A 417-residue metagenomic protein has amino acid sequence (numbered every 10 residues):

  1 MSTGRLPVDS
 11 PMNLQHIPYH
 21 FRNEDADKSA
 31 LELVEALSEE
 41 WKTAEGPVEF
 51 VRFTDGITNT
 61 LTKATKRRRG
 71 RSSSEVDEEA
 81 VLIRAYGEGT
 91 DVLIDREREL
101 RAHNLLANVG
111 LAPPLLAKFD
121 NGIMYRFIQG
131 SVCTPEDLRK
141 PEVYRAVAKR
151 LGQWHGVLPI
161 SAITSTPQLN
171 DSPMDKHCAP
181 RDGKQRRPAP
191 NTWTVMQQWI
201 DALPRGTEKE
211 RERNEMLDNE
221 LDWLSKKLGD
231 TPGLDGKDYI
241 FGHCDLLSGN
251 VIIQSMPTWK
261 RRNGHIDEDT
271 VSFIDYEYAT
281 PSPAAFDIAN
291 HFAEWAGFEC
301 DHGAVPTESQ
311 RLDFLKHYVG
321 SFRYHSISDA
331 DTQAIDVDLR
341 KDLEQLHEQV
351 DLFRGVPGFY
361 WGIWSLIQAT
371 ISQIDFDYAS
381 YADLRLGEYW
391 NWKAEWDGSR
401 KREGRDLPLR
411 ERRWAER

Functional and structural regions predicted by a protein language model:
M1-H20, P167-Q185, R261-R262, D329-L339 (+1 more regions): Intrinsically disordered, low-complexity cytosolic loops and termini enriched in serine/threonine/proline
M1-R52, E210-D218: Juxta-kinase regulatory segment immediately upstream of eukaryotic protein kinase catalytic domains
V51-W223, K227-I240, K260-R261, I266-D269: ATP-binding pocket architecture of kinase catalytic cores
D238-C244, S248: Catalytic-loop of the protein kinase fold
G249-E299, D336: Catalytic activation segment of kinase domains across protein kinase-like and atypical kinase folds
A285-I335, R354-Q373: Active-site activation/catalytic loop segments of kinase-like enzymes and analogous catalytic loops in related
A334-E344, R354-R417: ATP/Mg2+ or Mg2+-diphosphate-binding catalytic cores that bind nucleotide phosphates or diphosphates via glycine-rich
